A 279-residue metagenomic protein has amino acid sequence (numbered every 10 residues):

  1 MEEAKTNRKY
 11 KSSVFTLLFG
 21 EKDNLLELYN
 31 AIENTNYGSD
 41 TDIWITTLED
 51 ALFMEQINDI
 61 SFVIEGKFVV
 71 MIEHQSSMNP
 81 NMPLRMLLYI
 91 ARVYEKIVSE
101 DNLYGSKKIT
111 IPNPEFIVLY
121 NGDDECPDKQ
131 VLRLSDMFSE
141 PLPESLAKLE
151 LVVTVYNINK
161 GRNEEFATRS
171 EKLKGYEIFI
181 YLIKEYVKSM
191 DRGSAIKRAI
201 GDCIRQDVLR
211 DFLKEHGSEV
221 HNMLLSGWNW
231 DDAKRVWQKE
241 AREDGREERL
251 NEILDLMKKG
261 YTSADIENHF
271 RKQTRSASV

Functional and structural regions predicted by a protein language model:
M1-F166: Accessory alpha/beta interaction modules
E2-E3, V63-S76, N102, Y156 (+1 more regions): Short, charged alpha-helical interaction segments and adjacent helix-coil junctions
Y29, Y176-F179: Short, Φ-rich (hydrophobic/aromatic) sequence segments
K172-L173: Solvent-exposed, non-transmembrane segments of extracytoplasmic/periplasmic domains
